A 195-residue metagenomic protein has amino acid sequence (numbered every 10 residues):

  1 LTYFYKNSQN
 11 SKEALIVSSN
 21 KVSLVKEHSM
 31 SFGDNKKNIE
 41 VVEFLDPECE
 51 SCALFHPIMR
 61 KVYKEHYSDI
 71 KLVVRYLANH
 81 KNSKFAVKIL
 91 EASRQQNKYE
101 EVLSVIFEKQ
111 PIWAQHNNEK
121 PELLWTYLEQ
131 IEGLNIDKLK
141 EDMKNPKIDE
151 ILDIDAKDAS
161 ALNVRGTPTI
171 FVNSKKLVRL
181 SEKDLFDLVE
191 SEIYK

Functional and structural regions predicted by a protein language model:
L1, T126-K195: C-terminal cap of thioredoxin/glutaredoxin-like
L1-K21, K195: N-terminal targeting signals for export/organelle localization
V22-I39, K64: A short beta-strand-turn-helix
S23-L24, L54, I151: Short secondary-structure boundary/capping elements
K26-M30, I58-R60, D155-D158: A generic local structural motif
D34, E43, R179: Conserved strand-loop elements at the edges of beta-sheets that form or border functional pockets
K37-E48, A53-E129, S160-R165, E190-K195: Structural alpha/beta surface segment adjacent to cysteine/selenocysteine redox centers across thiol/disulfide enzymes
